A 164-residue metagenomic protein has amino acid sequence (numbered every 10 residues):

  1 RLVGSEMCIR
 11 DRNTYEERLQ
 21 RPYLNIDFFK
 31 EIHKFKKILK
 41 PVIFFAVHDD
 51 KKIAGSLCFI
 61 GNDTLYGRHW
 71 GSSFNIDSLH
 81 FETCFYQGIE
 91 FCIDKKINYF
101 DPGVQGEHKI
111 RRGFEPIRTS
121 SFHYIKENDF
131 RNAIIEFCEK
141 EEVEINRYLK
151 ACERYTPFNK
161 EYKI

Functional and structural regions predicted by a protein language model:
S5, N25-F28, C84, K126 (+1 more regions): Alpha-helical structural motif
S5-E6, R10-D77, T156-I164: A conserved beta-strand-loop-helix scaffold within acyl/acetyltransferase catalytic domains
D11, G71, Q87-G88, C138 (+1 more regions): Generic signal for short, ordered secondary-structure residues within or immediately flanking folded domains
N13-T14, K95, E141: Solvent-exposed amphipathic alpha-helical surface segments
N62-N128: Acyl-donor binding region in acyl/amide transferases
Y99, V104-I164: Terminal substrate-recognition subdomain of acyl/acetyltransferases
